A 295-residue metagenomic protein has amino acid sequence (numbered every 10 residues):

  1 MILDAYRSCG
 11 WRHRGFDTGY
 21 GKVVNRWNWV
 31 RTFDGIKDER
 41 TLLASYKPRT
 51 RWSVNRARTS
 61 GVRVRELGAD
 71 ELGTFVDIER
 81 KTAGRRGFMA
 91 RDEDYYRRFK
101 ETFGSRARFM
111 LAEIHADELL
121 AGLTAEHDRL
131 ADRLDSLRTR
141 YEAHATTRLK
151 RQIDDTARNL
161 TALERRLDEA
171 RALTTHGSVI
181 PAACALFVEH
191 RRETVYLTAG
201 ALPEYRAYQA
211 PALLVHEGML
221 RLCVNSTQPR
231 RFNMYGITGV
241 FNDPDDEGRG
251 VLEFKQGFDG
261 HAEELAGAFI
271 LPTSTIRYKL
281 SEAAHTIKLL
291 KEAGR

Functional and structural regions predicted by a protein language model:
M1-D4: Hydrophobic or amphipathic alpha-helical targeting/insertion segments
S8-A207, N225: A conserved beta-strand-loop-helix scaffold within acyl/acetyltransferase catalytic domains
C9-K37, P229-R295: Active-site/acyl-donor-binding loops of N-acyltransferases
G200-A210, G239-D246: Short, contiguous acidic/charged loop-to-helix segments that flank catalytic cores in large enzymes
R206-L220: Conserved acetyl-CoA-binding loop-helix of GNAT-fold acetyltransferases
L222-Q228: Secondary-structure transition/capping motifs at alpha-helix termini and the adjoining loop/turn into the next element
